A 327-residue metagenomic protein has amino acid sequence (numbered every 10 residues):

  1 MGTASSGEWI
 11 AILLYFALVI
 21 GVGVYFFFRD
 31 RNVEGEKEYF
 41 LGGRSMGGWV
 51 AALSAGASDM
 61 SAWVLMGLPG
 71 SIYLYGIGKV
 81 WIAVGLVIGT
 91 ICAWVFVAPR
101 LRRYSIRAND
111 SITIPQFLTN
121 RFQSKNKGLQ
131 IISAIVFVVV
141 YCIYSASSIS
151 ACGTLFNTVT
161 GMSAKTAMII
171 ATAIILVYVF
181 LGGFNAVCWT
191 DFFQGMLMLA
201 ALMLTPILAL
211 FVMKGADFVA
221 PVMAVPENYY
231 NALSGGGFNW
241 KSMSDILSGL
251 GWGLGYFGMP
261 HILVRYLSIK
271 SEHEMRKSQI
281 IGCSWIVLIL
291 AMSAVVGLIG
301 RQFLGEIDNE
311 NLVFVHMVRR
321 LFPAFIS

Functional and structural regions predicted by a protein language model:
M1-G2, S71-I77, V97, R102 (+3 more regions): Membrane-water interface regions at transmembrane-helix termini and the short interhelical loops of multi-pass membrane
M1-L65, V179-G182, I207, E274 (+1 more regions): Membrane-interface "cap" regions at the ends of multi-pass membrane proteins
G2-S5, G43-M46, G67-L68, Y73-V84 (+2 more regions): Loop-to-helix junctions at membrane interfaces in multi-pass transport proteins
T3-F28, I72-Q116, M198, S244 (+1 more regions): Extracellular loop-to-transmembrane helix junctions
F16-V19, S58-D59, L86-T90, F137-V138 (+4 more regions): Residue-level recognition of pore/gate-forming positions within transmembrane alpha-helices of multi-pass
I20-N32, W94, A98, S145-I170 (+4 more regions): Hydrophobic alpha-helical segments and their helix-loop junctions in multi-pass secondary transporters
Y39-A57, Y104-V140, K270-E272, K277-W285 (+1 more regions): Transmembrane-helix boundary/entry motifs in multi-pass membrane transporters
W81-V179, S248-G255, G297, R301: Helix-loop-helix module between adjacent transmembrane segments
